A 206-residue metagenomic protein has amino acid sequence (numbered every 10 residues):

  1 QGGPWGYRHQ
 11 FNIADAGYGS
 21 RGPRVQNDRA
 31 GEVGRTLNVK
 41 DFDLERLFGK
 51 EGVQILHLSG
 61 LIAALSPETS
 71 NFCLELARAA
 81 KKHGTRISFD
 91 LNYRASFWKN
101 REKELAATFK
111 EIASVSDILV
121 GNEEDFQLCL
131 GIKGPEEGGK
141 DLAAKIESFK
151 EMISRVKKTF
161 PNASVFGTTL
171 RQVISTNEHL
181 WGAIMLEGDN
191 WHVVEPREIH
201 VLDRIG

Functional and structural regions predicted by a protein language model:
Q1-G60: Conserved N-terminal subdomain of the carbohydrate kinase-like
P23-T36, L58-E68, Y93-K99, G139-A144: Flexible, glycine/proline-enriched loop segments at strand-loop-helix junctions that form or flank small-ligand binding
F42, S70-E75, R101-K110: Charged helix-capping and loop-helix junction motifs
L74, R78-K82, A113: Anion (oxyanion) recognition and catalysis
K81-R86, F160-S164: A short helix->loop->beta-strand "cap" motif at the edges of active sites that frequently abuts
I87-F89, V120: Hydrophobic beta-strand scaffold residues
S96-N190: Conserved phosphate/ATP/ADP-binding segment of small-molecule kinases
S175, R197-G206: Short glycine/threonine-rich catalytic loop with a Thr-x-Gly-x-Asp
